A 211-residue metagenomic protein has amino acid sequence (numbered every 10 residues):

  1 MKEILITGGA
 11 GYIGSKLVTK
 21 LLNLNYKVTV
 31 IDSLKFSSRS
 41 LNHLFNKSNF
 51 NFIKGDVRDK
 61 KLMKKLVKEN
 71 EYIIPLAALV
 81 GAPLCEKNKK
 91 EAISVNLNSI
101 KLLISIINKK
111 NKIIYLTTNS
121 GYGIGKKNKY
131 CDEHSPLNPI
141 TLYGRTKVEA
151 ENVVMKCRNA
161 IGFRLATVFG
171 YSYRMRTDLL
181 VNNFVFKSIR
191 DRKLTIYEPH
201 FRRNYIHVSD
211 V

Functional and structural regions predicted by a protein language model:
M1-Y72: N-terminal Rossmann/SDR dinucleotide-binding element
T7, I31, I73-A77, I113-N119 (+1 more regions): SDR active-site strand-loop-helix element
V57-S94: NAD(P)H-binding glycine-rich loop region in Rossmannoid oxidoreductase-like domains and their noncatalytic homologs
P75, K101-L142: Conserved Rossmann-fold NAD(P)-dependent oxidoreductase catalytic core, especially the SDR/UDP-sugar
A78, N88, V95-I100, I114 (+1 more regions): Short alpha-helix in the Rossmann-fold core of NAD(P)-dependent oxidoreductases
A82-S99, C131-P139: Short alpha-helical oligomerization interface
T117-T118, E151-S172, N182: Conserved beta-loop-beta element that borders a ligand/cofactor-binding pocket
R145, G162, Y173-F186, T195-V211: Substrate-positioning beta->alpha
